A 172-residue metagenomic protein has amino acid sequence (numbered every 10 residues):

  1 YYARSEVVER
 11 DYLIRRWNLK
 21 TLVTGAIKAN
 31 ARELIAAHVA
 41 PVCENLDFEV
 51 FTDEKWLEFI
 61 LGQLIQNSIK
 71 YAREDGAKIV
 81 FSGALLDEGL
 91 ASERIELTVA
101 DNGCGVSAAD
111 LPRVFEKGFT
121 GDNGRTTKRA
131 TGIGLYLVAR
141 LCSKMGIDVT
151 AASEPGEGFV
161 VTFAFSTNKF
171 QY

Functional and structural regions predicted by a protein language model:
V7-Y12, E49-T52: Conserved micro-motifs of the catalytic ATP-binding
S68-I69: Short helix-loop "hinge" at the ATP-lid/N-box region of the Bergerat-fold HATPase_c
K78-S92: Short beta-strand/loop element within the Bergerat-fold HATPase_c
D101: Acidic ATP/Mg2+-coordinating residue in the GHKL
V106-F119: Short conserved segment of the HATPase_c
F119-R129: Glycine-rich ATP-lid/hinge loop adjacent to the conserved G-boxes
